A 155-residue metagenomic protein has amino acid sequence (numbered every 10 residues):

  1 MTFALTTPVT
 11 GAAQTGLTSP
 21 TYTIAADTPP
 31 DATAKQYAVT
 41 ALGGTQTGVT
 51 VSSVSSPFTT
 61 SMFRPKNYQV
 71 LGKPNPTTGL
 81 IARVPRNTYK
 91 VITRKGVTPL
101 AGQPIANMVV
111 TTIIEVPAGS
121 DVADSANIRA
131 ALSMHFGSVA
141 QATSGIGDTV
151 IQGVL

Functional and structural regions predicted by a protein language model:
M1-V49: N-terminal "first-domain core" detector
P20, N87-Y89, V110: Hydrophobic residues positioned within well-ordered beta-strands of beta-sheet architectures
D31, R83, P104-A106: A generic structural signal for short, solvent-exposed coil/turn residues that cap or connect secondary-structure
S53-G79: Charged, amphipathic alpha-helical segments
P76-R83, L100-A101: Short acidic, glycine/proline-enriched loop segments that cap or flank alpha-helices
A82-R94: Elongated alpha-helical scaffolds
K95, L100-S120: Short acidic, glycine/tyrosine-flanked loop/strand segments centered on an H-E-D-like triad
T112-L155: Mixed-charge, glycine-accented linear interaction segment located at domain edges/termini
